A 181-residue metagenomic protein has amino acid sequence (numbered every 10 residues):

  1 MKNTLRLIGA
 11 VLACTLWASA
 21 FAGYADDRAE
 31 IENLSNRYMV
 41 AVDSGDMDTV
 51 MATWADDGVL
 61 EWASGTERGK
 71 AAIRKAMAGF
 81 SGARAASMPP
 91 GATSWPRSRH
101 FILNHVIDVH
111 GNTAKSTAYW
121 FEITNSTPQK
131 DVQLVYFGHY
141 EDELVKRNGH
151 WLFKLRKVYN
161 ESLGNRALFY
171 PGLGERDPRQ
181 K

Functional and structural regions predicted by a protein language model:
M1-G9: Bacterial N-terminal signal peptides that target proteins for export
A13, S19-D56: Short, low-complexity N-terminal intrinsically disordered segments enriched in polar/charged residues
S35, K70-A72, A76, T113-S116 (+1 more regions): Secondary-structure boundary/capping motif
V42, W54, W120-E122, K157-N160: Short beta-strand segments enriched in hydrophobic/aromatic residues within well-folded beta-rich domains
M47-F121: A solvent-exposed, acidic/Ser-Thr-rich amphipathic alpha-helical stretch
I123-T127: Short, solvent-exposed loop/turn segments at secondary-structure junctions
P128-G138, E143-N148, L152-K181: Low-complexity, intrinsically disordered terminal/linker segments enriched in charged and Gly/Pro repeats
